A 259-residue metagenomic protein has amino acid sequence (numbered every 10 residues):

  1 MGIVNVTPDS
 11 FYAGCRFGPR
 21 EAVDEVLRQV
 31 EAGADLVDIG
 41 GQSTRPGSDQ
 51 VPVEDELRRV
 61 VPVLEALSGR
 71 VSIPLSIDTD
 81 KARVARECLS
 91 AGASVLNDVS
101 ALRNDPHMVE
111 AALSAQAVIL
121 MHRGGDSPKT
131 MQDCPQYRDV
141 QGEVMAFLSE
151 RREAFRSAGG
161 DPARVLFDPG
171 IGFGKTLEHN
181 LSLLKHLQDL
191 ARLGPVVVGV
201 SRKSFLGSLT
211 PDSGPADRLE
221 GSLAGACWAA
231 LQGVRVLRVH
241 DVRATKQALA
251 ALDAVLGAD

Functional and structural regions predicted by a protein language model:
M1-G2, R28-G41: N-terminal glycine-rich anion-binding loops that anchor highly charged ligand groups
S10-V26, T44-L67, V71-P74, T79-R83 (+4 more regions): Active-site-adjacent loop and "lid" segments of alpha/beta metabolic enzymes
D161-R164: Short acidic capping loops at alpha-helix termini that bridge into adjacent secondary structure
